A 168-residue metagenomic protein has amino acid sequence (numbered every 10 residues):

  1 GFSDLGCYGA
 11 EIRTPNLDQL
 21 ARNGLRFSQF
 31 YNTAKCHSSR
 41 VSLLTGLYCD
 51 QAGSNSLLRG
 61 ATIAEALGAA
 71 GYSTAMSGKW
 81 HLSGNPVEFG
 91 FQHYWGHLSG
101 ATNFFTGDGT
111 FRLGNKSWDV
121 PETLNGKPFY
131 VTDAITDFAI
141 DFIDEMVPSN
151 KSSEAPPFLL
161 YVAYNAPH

Functional and structural regions predicted by a protein language model:
G1-H168: Formylglycine-dependent sulfatase
